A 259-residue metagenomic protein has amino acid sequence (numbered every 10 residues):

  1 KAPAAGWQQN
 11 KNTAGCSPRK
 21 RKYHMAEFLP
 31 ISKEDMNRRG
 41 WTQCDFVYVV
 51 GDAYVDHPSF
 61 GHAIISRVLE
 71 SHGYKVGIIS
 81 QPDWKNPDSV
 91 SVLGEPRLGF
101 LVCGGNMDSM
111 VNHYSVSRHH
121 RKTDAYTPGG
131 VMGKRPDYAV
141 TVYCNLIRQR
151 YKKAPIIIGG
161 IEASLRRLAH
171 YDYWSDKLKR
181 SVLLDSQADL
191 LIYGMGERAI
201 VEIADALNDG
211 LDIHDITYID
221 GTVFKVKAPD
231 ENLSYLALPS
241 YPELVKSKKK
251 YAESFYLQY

Functional and structural regions predicted by a protein language model:
N10-N12, Y23: Intrinsic-disorder-associated, low-complexity terminal segments enriched in Asp/Asn/His/Tyr and depleted of Lys/Arg
Y23-G40: Short N-terminal or domain-adjacent regulatory/targeting segments
G40-F46, P96: A short, charged/proline- and glycine-enriched loop that marks the coil->beta-strand transition at the N-terminal
A53, G61, S80-Y259: Glycine-rich beta-alpha loop elements in corrinoid/cobalamin-binding modules across cobalamin-dependent enzymes
I64-V76: Short helix-loop-beta junction
